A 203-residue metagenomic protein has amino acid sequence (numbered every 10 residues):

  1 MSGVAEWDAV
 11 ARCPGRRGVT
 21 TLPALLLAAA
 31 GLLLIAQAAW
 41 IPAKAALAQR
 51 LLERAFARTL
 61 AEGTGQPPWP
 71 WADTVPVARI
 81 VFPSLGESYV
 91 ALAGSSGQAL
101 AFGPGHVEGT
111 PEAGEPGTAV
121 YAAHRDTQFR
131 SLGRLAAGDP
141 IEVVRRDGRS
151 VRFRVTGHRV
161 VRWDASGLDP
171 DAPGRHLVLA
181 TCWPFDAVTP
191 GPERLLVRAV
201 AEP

Functional and structural regions predicted by a protein language model:
M1-R17: N-terminal Lys/Arg-rich, disordered targeting/topogenic segments
R16-P203: Solvent-exposed, non-transmembrane regions of membrane-associated and secreted proteins
